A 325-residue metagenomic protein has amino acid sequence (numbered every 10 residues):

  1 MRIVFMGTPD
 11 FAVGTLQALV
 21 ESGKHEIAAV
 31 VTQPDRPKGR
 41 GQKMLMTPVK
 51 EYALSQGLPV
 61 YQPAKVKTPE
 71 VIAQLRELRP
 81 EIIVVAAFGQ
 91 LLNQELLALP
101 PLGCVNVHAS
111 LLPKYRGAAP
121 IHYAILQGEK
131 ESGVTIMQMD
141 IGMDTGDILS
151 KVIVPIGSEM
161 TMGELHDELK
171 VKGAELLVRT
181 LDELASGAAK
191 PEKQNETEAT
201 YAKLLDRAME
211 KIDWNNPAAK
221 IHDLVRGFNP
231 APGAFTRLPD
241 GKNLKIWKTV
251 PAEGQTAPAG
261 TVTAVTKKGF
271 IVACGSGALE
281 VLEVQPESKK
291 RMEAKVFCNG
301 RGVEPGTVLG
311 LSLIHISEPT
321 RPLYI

Functional and structural regions predicted by a protein language model:
M1-R40: N-terminal Rossmann-like dinucleotide-binding module
G23, Q56, L99-P100: Short, structured coil segments at secondary-structure junctions
P37-E81: N-terminal glycine-/serine-/threonine-rich beta1-alpha1-beta2 phosphate-ribose binding loop of Rossmann-like
I82-Y201, A208: Donor/substrate-binding cores of folate-linked one-carbon enzymes
K203-N216: Acyl-group handling in specialized metabolite and lipid biosynthesis
N215-L313, S317: An anion-binding loop in the catalytic cleft
E318-R321, I325: Positively charged, low-complexity/disordered segments
